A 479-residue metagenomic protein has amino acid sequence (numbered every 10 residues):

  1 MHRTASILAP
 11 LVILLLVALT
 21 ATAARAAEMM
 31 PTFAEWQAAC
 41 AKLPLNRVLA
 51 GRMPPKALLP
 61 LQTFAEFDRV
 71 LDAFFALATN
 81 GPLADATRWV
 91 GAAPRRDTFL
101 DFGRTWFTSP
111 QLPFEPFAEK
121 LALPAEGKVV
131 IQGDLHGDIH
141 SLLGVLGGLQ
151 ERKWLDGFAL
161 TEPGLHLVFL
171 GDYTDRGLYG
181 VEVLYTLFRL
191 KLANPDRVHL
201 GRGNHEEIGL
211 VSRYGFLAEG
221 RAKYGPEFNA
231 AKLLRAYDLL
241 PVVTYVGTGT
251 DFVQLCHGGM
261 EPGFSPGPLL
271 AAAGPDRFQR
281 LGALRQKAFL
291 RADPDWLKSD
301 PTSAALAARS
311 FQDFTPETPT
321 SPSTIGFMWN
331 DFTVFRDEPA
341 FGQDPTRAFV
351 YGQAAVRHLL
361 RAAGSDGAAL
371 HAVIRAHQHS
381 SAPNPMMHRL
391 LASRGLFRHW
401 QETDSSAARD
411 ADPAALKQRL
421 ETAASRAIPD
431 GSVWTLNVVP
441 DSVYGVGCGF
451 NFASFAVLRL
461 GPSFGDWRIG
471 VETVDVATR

Functional and structural regions predicted by a protein language model:
M1-T4: Positively charged n-region of N-terminal signal peptides that target proteins for export
A9-T20: Bacterial N-terminal signal peptides
L19-A27: Bacterial Sec-dependent signal peptides at the C-terminal "C-region" and cleavage site
A26-R479: Feature recognizes metal-dependent phosphohydrolase scaffolds
